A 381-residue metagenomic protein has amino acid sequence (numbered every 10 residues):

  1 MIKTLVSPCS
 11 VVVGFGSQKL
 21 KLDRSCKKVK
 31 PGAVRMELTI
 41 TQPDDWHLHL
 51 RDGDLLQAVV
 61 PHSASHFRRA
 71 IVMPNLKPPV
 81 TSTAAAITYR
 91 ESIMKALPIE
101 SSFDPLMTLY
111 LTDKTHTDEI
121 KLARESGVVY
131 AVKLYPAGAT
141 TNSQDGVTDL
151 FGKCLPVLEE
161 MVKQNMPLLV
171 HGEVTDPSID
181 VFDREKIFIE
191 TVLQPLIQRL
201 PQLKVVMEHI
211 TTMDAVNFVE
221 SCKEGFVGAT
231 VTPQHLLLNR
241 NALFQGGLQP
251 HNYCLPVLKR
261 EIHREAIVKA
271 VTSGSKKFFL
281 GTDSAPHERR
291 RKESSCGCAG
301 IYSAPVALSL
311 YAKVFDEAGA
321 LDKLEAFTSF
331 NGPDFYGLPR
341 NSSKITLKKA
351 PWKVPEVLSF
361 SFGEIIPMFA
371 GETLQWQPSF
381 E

Functional and structural regions predicted by a protein language model:
M1-K19: N-terminal chloroplast transit peptides
C9, G32-A64: Replace "His-x-His-based motif
V34-M36, E119-L134, N142-L280: Histidine/acidic residue-rich metal-binding segments in metalloenzymes
Q42-G53, L168-V174, V231, T282-S284: Histidine-centered catalytic micro-motifs
D45-W46, A58-A84, E100-T112, V128-N142 (+2 more regions): Divalent metal-dependent hydrolysis catalytic cores, especially in the metallo-beta-lactamase
D54-V60, K114-R124: Short, acidic/polar
S273-R340: His/Asp/Glu-enriched, well-ordered alpha-helical/loop segment that forms or immediately abuts the divalent-metal
S342-E381: C-terminal cap of metal-dependent C-N hydrolases
